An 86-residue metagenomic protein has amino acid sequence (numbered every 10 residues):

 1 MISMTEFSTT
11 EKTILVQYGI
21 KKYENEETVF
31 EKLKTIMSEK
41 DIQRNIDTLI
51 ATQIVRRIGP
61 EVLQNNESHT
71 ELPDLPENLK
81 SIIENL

Functional and structural regions predicted by a protein language model:
M1-S3: Short, Lys/Arg-enriched N-terminal segments with co-localized hydrophobic residues within the first ~10-30 amino acids
T5-L33: Short amphipathic alpha-helical interface segments
L15, Y23, M37, I54-R57: Generic alpha-helical hydrophobic packing signal
I36-T52: Short amphipathic alpha-helical interaction segments
I50-V62: A short, conserved structural fragment
E61-E71: Minor-groove-contacting beta-hairpin "wing" of winged helix-turn-helix DNA-binding domains
H69-L86: Short, amphipathic alpha-helical interaction segments positioned at domain boundaries
